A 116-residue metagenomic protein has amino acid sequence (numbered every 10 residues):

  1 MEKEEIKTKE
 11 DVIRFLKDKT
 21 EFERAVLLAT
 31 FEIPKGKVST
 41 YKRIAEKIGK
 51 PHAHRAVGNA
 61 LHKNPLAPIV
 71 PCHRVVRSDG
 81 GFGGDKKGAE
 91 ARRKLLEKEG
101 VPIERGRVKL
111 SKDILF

Functional and structural regions predicted by a protein language model:
E2-F116: Nucleic acid-binding interface residues in structured DNA/RNA-binding domains, emphasizing the DNA-engaging scaffolds
